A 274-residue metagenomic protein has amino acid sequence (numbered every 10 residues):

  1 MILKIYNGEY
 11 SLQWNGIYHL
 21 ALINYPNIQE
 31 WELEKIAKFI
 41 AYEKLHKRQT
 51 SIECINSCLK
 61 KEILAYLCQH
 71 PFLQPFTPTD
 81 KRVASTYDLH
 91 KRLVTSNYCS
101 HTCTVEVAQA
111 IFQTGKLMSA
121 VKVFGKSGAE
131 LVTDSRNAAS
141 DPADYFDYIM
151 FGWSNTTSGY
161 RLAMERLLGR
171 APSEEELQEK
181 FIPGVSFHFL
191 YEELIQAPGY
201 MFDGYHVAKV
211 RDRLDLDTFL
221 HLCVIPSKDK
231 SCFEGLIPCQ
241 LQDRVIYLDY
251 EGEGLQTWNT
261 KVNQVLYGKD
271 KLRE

Functional and structural regions predicted by a protein language model:
I2-L64, L73-A84, K91-I149, N155-E274: Active-site-proximal loop/hinge segments that shape catalytic or ion-binding/gating pockets
L67: Mixed-charge, Lys/Arg-enriched low-complexity segments
